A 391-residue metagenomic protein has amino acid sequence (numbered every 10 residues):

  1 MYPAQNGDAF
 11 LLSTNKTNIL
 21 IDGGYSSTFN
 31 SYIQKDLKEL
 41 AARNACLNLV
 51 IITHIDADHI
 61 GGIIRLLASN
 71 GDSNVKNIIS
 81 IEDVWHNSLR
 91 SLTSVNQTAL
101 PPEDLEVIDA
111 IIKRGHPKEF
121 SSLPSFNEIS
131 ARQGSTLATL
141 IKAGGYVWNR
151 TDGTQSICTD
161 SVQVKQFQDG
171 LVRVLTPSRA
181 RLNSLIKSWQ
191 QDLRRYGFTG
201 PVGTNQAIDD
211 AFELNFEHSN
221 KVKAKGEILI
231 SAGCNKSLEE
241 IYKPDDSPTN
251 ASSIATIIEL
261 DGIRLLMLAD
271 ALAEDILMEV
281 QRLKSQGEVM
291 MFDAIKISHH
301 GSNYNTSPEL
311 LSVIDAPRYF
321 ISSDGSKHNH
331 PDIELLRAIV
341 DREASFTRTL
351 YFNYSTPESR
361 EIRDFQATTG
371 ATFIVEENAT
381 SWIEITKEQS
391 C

Functional and structural regions predicted by a protein language model:
M1-C46, P248-E274: Conserved beta-strand hairpin/beta-sheet module of binuclear metal-dependent hydrolase folds, prominently
Q5-D8, E259-D261, A271-F292, E309-V313 (+1 more regions): C-terminal regulatory/interaction regions
N6-D8, S26-T28, I55-G61, S91-L92 (+4 more regions): Active-site environment of divalent metal-dependent phosphoester hydrolases
L11, N18-I21, N48-I52, D83-N87 (+5 more regions): Structural recognition of the beta-strand scaffold that forms the well-ordered cores of secreted hydrolase catalytic
I19-V50, I64-S73, S184-Q190, Y196-Q206 (+1 more regions): Pre-active-site segment of Zn-dependent metallo-hydrolases
S31-V84, S285-Y304, V313-F320: Active-site metal-binding motif and surrounding structural segment of the metallo-beta-lactamase
G71-R264, N353-S355, R363-C391: Flexible, acidic/histidine-containing loops and adjacent segments that form or flank the divalent-metal
E240-N305: Long, well-ordered mid-to-C-terminal structural blocks that present hydrophobic/aromatic surfaces
